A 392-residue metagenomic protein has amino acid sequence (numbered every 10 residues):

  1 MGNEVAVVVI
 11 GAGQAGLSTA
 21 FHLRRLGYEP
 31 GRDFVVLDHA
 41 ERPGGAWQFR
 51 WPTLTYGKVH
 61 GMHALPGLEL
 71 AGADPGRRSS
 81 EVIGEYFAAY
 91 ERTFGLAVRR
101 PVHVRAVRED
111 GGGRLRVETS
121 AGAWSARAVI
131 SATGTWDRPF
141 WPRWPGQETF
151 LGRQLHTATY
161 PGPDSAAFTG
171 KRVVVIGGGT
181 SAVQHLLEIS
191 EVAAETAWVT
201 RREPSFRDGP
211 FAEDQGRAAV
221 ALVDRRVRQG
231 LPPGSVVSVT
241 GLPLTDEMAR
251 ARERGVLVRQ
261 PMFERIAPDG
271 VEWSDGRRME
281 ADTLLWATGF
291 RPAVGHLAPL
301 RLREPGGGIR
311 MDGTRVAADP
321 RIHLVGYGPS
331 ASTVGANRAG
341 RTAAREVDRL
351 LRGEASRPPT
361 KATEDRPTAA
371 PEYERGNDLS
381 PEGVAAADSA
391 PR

Functional and structural regions predicted by a protein language model:
G2-A40, G44-A46, P75-R392: Flavin (primarily FAD) cofactor-binding/catalytic cores of flavoenzymes
R50-G72, G216-G230: N-terminal glycine-rich dinucleotide-binding loop that anchors FAD/FMN and/or NAD(P) in oxidoreductases
